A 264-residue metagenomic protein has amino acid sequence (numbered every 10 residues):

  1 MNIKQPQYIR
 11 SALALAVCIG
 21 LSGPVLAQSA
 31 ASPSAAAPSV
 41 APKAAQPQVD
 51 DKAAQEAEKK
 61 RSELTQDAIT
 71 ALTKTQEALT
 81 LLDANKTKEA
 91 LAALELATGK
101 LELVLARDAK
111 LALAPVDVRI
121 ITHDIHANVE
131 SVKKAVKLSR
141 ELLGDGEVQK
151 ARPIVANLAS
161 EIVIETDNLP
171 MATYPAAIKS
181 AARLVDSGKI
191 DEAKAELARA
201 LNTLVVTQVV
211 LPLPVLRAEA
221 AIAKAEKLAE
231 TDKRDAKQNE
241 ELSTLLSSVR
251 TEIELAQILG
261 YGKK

Functional and structural regions predicted by a protein language model:
M1-I3, P42, T251: Generic cytosolic/nucleocytoplasmic N-terminal low-complexity/intrinsically disordered segments
M1-Q28: Gram-negative bacterial Sec-dependent N-terminal signal peptides
P6-Y8, I19, E63, T70 (+6 more regions): Residues at the start of alpha-helices and the adjacent loop-to-helix junctions
L21, E102-L105, V163: Short alpha-helix boundary/capping elements
S29-Q149, I154: N-terminal Sec/ER secretory leader and immediately downstream segment of secreted/extracellular precursors
I121-K264: Extended amphipathic alpha-helical interaction segments
